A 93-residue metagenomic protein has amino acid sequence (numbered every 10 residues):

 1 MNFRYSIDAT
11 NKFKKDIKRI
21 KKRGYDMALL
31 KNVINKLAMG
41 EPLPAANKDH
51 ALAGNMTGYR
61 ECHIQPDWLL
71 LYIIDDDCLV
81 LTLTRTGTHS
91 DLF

Functional and structural regions predicted by a protein language model:
M1-P66, D75-L81, T86, S90-F93: Basic, Lys/Arg-enriched alpha-helical interface segments
